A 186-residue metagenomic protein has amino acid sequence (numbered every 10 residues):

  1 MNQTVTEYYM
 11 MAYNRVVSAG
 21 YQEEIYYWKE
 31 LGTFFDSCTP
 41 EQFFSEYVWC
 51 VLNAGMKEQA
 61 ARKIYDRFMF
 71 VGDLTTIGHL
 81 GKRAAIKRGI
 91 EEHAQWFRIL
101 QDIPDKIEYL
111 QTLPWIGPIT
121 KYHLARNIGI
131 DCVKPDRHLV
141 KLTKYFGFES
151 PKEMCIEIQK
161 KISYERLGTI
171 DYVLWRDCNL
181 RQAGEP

Functional and structural regions predicted by a protein language model:
M1-G78: Structure-specific DNA junction-binding interface
M1-L31, R83-I90, Q101-P186: C-terminal accessory module of base-excision DNA glycosylases/AP lyases that mediates lesion recognition and DNA
L52-A60, A94, C132, C178: Short alpha-helix boundary/capping elements
R62-D66, Q95-I103: Short acidic alpha-helical/loop segments enriched in Asp/Glu that coordinate divalent cations
V71-Q95: Helix-adjacent hinge/juxtasegments
